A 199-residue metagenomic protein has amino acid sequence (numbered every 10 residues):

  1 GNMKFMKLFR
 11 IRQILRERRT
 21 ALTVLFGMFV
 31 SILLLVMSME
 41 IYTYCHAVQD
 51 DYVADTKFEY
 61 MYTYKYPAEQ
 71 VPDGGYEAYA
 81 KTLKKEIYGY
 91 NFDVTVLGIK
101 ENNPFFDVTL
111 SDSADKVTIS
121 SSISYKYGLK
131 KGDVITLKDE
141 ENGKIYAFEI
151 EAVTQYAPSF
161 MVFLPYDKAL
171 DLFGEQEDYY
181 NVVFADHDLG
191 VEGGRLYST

Functional and structural regions predicted by a protein language model:
G1-N2: Flexible cytoplasmic inter-helical loops of multi-pass small-molecule transporters
F5-D133, L137-N142: Juxtamembrane segments of multi-pass membrane proteins
T56, K100-P104, V153-L189: Small-residue transmembrane helix packing/gating motifs
A68-G74, D188-R195: Short loop/helix-cap segments at secondary-structure boundaries that form the rim of catalytic
E77, G98, A152, L196-S198: Structural signal for conserved beta-strand scaffold positions within catalytic alpha/beta enzyme cores
D93, A147, M161-F163: Well-ordered beta-strand positions in beta-sheet-rich domains
Y146-V153: Short beta-strand-centered aromatic/proline hotspots
N181-V183, G194-T199: C-terminal transmembrane helical bundles of large multi-pass transporters and their helix-start/helix-kink determinants
